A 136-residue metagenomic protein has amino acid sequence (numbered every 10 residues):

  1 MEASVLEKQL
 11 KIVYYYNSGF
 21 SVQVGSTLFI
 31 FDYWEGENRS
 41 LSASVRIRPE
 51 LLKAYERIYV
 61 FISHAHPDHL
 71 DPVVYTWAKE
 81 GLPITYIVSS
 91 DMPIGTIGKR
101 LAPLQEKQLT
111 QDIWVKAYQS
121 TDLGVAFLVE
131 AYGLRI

Functional and structural regions predicted by a protein language model:
M1-E7, L82-L134: Metallo-beta-lactamase
M1-Q23: N-terminal pre-catalytic "stem/leader" segment of glycosyltransferase-like enzymes
E2-A3, S21-F61, P72-T76: Pre-active-site segment of Zn-dependent metallo-hydrolases
Y14-Y15, Q23-V24, Q108-L109, E130: Generic beta-strand structural signal
S26-L28, Y132-R135: Active-site beta-strand-loop-beta-strand hairpin of nuclease catalytic cores that positions key catalytic residues
G36-S42, I62-H66, I113-Q119, R135-I136: Short, flexible loop segments at the rims of nucleotide/cofactor-binding pockets, characterized by
I47-T110: Active-site HxH/HxHxD metal-binding segment of metal-dependent hydrolases
